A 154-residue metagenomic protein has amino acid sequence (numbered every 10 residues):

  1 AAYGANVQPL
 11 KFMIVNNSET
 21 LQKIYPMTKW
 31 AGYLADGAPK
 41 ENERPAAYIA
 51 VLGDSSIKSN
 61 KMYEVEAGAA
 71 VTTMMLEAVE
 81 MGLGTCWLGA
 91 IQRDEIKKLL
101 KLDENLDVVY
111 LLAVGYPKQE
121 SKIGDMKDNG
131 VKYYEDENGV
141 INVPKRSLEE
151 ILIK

Functional and structural regions predicted by a protein language model:
A1-K154: Acidic, surface-exposed loops and disordered segments
